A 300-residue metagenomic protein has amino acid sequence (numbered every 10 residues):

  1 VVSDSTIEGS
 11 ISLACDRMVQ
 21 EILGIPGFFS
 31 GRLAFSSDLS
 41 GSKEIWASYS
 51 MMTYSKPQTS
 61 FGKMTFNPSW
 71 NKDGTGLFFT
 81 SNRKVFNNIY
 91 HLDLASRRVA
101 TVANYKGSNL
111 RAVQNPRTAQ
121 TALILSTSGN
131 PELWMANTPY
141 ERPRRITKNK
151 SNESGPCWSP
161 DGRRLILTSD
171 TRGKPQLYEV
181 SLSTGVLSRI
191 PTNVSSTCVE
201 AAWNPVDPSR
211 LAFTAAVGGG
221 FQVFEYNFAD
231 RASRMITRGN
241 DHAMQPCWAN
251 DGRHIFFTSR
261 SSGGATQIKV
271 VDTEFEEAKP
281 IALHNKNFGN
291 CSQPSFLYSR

Functional and structural regions predicted by a protein language model:
V1-R300: Sequence signature of WD/YWTD-type beta-propeller architectures
